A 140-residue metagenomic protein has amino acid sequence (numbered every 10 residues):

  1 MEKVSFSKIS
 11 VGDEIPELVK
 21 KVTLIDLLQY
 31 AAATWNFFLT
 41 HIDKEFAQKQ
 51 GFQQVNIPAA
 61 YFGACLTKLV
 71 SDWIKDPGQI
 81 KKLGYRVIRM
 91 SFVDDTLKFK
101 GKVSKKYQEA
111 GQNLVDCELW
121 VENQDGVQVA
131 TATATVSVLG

Functional and structural regions predicted by a protein language model:
M1-I15, S91-G140: HotDog/MaoC-like acyl-thioester-processing domains
M1-Q79: Hot-dog-fold acyl-thioester-processing enzymes
T40-F46, I80-K82, A110-G111, N123-Q128: Glycine-rich loops and low-complexity Gly/Arg-rich segments that provide flexible linkers or classic glycine-based
D72-D95: Mid-chain, well-packed structural core segment of small domains
